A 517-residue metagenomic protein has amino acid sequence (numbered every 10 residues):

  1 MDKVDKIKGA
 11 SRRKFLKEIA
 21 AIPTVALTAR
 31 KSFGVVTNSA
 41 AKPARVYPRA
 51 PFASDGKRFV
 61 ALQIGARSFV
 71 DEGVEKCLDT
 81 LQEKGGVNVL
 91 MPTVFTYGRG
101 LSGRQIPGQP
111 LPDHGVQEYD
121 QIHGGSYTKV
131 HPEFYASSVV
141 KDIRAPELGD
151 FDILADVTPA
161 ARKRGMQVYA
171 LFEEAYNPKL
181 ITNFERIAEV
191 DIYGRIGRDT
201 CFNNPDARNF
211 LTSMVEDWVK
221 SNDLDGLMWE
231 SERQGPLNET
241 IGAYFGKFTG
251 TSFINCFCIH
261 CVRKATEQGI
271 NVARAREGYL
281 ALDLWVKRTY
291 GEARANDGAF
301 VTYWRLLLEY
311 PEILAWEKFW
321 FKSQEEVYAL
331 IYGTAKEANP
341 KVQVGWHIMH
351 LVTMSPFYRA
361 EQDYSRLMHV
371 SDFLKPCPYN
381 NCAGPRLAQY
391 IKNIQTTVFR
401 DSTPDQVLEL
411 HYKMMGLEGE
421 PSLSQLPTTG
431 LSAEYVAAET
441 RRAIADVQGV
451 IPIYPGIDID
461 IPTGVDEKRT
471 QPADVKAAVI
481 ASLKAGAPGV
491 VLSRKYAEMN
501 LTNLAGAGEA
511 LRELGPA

Functional and structural regions predicted by a protein language model:
M1-S11: N-terminal secretory signal peptides
S11-G34: N-terminal export leaders
A29-A61: C-terminal segment of N-terminal export signals and the immediately downstream linker at the start of the mature
S68-K84, I122-P159, F210, S323-V327 (+1 more regions): Aromatic- and glycine-enriched glycan-recognition loops and surfaces that form the carbohydrate-binding subsites
K76-R99, S221-L224, A485-G489: Catalytic domains of carbohydrate-active enzymes, especially glycoside hydrolases
V87-P146: Aromatic-lined carbohydrate-binding/catalytic grooves of carbohydrate-active enzymes
V140, R144, F151, E173-A175 (+2 more regions): Polysaccharide-binding and catalytic clefts of secreted carbohydrate-active enzymes
S371-P385, T429-R442, G449-G508: Substrate-binding cleft of secreted/luminal carbohydrate-active enzymes
